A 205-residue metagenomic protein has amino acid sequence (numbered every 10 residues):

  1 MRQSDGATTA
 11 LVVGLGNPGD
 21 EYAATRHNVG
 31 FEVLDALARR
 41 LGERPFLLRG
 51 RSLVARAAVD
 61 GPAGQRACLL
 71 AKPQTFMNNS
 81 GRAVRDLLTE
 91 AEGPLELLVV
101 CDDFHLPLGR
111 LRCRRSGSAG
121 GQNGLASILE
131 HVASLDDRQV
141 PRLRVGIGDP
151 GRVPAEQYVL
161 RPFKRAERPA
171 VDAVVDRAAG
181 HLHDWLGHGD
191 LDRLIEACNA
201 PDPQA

Functional and structural regions predicted by a protein language model:
M1-A119, A126-P141, D149-P154, P169-D202: Nucleotide and nucleotide-moiety/phosphate-recognizing core
V145: Extracellular serine-dependent O-acyl
E156-R161: Acyl/amide activation-and-transfer machinery of modular secondary-metabolite enzymes
R165-A166: A hydrophobic, small-residue-rich beta->alpha segment in the mid-to-C-terminal subdomain of diverse proteins
